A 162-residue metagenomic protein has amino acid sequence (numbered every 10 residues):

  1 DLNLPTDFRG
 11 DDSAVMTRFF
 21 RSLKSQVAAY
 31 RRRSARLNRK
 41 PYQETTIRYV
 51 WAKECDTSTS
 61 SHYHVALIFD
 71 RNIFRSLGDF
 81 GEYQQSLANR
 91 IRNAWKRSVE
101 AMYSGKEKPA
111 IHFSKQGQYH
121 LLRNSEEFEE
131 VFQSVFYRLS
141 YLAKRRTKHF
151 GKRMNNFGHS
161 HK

Functional and structural regions predicted by a protein language model:
D1-Y49, C55: Signature for HUH/AEP ssDNA processing cores
R9-G10, S60-Y63, L121-N124: Short, solvent-exposed polar/charged micro-motifs at secondary-structure junctions
S13, H64-A66, G78-F80: Surface-exposed beta-strand edges and their flanking turn/coil or helix-capping segments
E44-F74: Histidine-centered divalent-metal-coordination microenvironment in nucleic-acid enzymes
R71-K162: Catalytic "initiation/cleavage/transfer" segments centered on a nucleophilic residue and adjacent nucleic-acid-engaging
